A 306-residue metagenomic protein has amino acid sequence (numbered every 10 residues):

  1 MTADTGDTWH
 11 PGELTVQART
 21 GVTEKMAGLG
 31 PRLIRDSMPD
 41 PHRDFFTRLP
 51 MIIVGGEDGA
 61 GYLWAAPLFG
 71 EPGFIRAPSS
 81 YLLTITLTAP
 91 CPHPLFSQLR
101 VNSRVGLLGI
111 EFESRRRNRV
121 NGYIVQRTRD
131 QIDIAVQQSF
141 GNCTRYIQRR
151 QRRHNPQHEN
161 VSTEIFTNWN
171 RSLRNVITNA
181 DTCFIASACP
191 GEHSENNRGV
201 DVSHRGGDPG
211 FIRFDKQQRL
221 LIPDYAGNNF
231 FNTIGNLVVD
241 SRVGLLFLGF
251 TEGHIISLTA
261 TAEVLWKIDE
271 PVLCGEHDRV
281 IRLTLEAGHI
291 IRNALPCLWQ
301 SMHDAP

Functional and structural regions predicted by a protein language model:
M1-P306: Binding-site signature for planar aromatic cofactors or substrates
